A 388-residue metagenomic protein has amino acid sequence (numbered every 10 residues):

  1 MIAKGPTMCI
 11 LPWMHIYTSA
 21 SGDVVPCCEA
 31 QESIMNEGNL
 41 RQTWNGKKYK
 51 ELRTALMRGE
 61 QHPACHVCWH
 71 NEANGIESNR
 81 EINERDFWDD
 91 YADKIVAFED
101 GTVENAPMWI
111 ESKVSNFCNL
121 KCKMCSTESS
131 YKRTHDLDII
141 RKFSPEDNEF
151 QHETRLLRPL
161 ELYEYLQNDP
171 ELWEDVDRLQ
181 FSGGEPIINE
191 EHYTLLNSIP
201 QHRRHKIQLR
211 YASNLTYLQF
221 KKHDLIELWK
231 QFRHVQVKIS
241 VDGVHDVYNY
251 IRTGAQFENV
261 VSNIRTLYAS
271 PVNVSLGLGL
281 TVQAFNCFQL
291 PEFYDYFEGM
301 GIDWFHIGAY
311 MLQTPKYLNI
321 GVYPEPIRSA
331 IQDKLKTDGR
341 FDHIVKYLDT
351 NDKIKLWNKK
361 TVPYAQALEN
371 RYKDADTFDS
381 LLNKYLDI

Functional and structural regions predicted by a protein language model:
M1-R155, L172-W173, I344-I388: N-terminal pre-core extensions flanking Radical SAM catalytic domains
H15-S21, Q208-R210, F232-K238, F257-D387: Conserved C-terminal portion of the radical SAM core fold that forms the substrate/S-adenosylmethionine-binding
C28-E29, N79, C122-S126, E190-T194 (+4 more regions): A short acidic (Asp/Glu
R41, H66, C122, Y193-N197 (+2 more regions): Non-transmembrane alpha-helical segments in soluble domains of secreted/periplasmic/extracellular proteins
P107-F117, S126-E161, W173-E190, H202-K221 (+3 more regions): Core AdoMet radical
Y165: Conserved RecA-like ASCE ATPase "motif II neighborhood" in helicase/translocase motors
P170, L228-W229, S270: A general structural signal for stabilizing positions within well-ordered secondary structure
S198-R203, S270: Short, acidic, metal-binding catalytic loop of nucleotide-sugar glycosyltransferases
